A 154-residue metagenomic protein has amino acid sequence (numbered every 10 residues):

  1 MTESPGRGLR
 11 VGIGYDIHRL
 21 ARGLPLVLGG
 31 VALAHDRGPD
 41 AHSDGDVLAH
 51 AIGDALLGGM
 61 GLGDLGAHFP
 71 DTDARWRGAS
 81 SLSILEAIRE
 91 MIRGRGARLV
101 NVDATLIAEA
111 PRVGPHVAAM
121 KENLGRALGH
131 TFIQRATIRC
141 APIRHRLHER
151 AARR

Functional and structural regions predicted by a protein language model:
T2-N123: RNase III-family endoribonuclease catalytic core
D103-R112, V117-E149: Short, conserved loop-to-beta-strand elements that form functional interface hotspots
R153-R154: DPxDG-like acidic metal-binding loop motif
